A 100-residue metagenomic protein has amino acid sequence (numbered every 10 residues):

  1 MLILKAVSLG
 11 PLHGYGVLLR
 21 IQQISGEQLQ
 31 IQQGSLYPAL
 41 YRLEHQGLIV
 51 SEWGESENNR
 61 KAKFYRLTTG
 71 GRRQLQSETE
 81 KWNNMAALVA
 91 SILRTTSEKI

Functional and structural regions predicted by a protein language model:
M1-S35: N-terminal helix-turn-helix DNA-binding core of bacterial DNA-binding proteins
L36-L43: Basic amphipathic alpha-helical segments that dock to polyanions
E44-K61, R66: Beta-hairpin "wing" of winged helix-turn-helix
L67-G71: Accessory beta->alpha helical hairpin/"wing" motif in late/C-terminal subdomains of nucleic-acid enzymes
R72-I100: Amphipathic alpha-helical dimerization/coiled-coil segments that flank or bridge DNA-binding/regulatory modules
